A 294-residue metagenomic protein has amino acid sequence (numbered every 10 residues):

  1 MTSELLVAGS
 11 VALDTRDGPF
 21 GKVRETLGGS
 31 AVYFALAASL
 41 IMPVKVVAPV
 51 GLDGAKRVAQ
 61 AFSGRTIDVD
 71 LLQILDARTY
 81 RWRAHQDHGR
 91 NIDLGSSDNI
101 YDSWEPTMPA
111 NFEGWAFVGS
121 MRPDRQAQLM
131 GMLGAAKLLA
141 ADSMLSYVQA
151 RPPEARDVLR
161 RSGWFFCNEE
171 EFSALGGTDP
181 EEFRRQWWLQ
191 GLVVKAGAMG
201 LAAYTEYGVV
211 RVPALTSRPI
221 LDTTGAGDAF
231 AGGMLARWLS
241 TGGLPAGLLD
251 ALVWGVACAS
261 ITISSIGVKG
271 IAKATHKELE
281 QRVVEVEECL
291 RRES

Functional and structural regions predicted by a protein language model:
E4-L5, L13-E25, L40-G119, D124 (+2 more regions): Conserved N-terminal subdomain of the carbohydrate kinase-like
G9-V11, S30, A229: Active-site metal-binding loops of divalent metal-dependent hydrolases
A35, S39, L239: Gly/Ala-rich phosphate-binding loop of Rossmann-like dinucleotide-binding domains, activating on the conserved
L36, R81-H85, G200-Y204: Short beta-strand scaffold segments in enzyme catalytic cores
A38, N168, G227: Short, conserved phosphate/pyrophosphate- and ester-handling motifs at nucleotide-, phospho-/glycolipid
K45, L215-R292: Conserved post-catalytic alpha-helical subdomain immediately downstream of the catalytic base and nucleotide-binding
F117-R122, S143-M144, N168: Catalytic beta/alpha-barrel core
A135-L138, L145-P213, P219: Conserved phosphate/ATP/ADP-binding segment of small-molecule kinases
